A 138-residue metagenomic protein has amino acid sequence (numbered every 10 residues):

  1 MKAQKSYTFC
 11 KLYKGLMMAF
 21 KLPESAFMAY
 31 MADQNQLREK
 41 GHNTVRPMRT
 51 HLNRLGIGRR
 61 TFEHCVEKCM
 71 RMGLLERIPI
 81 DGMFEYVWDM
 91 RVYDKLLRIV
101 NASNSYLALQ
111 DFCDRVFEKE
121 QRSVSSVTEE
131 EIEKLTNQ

Functional and structural regions predicted by a protein language model:
M1-L12, L74, S123, V127 (+1 more regions): An N-terminal low-complexity regulatory-tail signal and nearby short nucleic-acid-interaction modules
M1-T50: Short recognition helix of helix-turn-helix/winged-helix DNA-binding domains
F9, E24, Y93, L109 (+1 more regions): Short amphipathic alpha-helical segments that mediate assembly, nucleic-acid/protein binding, or membrane association
M18-F20, L55, S125: Helix-turn-helix-type domain boundary/helix-start signal
N35-V92: Winged helix-turn-helix DNA-binding recognition segment
V92-V127: Short, amphipathic alpha-helical interaction segments positioned at domain boundaries
